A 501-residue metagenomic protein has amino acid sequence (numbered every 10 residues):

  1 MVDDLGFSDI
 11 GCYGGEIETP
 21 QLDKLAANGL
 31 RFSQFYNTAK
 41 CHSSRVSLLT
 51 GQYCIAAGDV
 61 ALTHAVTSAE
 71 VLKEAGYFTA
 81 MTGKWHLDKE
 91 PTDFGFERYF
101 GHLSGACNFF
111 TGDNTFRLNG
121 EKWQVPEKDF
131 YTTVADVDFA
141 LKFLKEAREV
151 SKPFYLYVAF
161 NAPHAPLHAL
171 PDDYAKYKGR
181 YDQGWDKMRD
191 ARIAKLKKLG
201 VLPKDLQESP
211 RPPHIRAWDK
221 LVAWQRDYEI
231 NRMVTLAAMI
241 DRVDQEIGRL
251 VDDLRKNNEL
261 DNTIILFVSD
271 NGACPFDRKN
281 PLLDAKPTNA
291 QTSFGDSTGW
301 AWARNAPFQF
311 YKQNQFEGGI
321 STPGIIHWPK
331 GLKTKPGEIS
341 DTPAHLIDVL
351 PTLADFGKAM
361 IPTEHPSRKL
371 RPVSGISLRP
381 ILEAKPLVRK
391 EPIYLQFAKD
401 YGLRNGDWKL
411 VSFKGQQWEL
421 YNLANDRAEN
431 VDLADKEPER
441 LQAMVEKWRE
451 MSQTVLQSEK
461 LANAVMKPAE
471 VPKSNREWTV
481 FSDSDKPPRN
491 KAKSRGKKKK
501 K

Functional and structural regions predicted by a protein language model:
M1-W418, L423-E446, E459-K460, V471-K501: Formylglycine-dependent sulfatase
V465-E470: Long, compositionally biased
